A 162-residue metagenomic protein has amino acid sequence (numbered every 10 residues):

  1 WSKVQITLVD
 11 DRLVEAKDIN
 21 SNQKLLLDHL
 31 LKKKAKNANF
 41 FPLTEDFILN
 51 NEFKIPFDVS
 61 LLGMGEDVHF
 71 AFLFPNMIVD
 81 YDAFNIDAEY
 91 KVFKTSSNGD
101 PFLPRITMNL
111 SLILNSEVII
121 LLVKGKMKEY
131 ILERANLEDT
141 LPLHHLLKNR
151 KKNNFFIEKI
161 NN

Functional and structural regions predicted by a protein language model:
W1-Q5: A glycine-rich helix N-cap at a beta->alpha junction
V14-N162: Conserved phosphate- and dinucleotide-binding cores of soluble alpha/beta proteins, encompassing both enzyme active
